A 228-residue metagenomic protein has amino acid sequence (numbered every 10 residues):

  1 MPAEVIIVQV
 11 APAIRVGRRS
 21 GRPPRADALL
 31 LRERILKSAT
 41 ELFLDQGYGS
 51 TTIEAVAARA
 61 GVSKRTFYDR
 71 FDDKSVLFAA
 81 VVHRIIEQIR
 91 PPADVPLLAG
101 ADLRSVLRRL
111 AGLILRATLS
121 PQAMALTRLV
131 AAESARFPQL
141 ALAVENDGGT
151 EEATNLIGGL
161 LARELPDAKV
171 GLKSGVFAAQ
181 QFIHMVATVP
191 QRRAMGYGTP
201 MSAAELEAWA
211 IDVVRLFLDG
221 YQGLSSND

Functional and structural regions predicted by a protein language model:
M1-Q46, S50-V62, D69-V76: Basic, helix-initiating cap at the start of DNA-binding domains
L36, R104, R108, T154-A162 (+2 more regions): An amphipathic alpha-helix signature
D73, R136-P138: Short loop-to-helix capping motifs
A79-I85: Alpha-helical DNA-contacting segments of helix-turn-helix folds
A80, A93-T127, G175-F182: Hydrophobic alpha-helical connector segments
I85, I89-A93, Q122, P138 (+4 more regions): Short amphipathic alpha-helical interaction/hinge segments
S105, M124-A125, L129, Q139-P166 (+1 more regions): Amphipathic alpha-helical packing segments from all-alpha helical-bundle domains
L165-R215, L224-D228: Hydrophobic/aromatic-rich alpha-helical bundle segments in the mid-to-C-terminal region
